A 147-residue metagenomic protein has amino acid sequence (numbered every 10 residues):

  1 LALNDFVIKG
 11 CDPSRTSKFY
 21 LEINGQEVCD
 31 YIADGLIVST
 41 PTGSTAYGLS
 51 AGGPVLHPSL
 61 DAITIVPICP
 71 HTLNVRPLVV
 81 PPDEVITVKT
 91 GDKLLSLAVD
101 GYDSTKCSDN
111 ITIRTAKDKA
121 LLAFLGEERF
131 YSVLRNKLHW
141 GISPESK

Functional and structural regions predicted by a protein language model:
L1-D34, A46-K147: Catalytic phosphate-donor-binding core of small-molecule kinases
G35-S39: AMP-binding/adenylate-forming core of the ANL superfamily
